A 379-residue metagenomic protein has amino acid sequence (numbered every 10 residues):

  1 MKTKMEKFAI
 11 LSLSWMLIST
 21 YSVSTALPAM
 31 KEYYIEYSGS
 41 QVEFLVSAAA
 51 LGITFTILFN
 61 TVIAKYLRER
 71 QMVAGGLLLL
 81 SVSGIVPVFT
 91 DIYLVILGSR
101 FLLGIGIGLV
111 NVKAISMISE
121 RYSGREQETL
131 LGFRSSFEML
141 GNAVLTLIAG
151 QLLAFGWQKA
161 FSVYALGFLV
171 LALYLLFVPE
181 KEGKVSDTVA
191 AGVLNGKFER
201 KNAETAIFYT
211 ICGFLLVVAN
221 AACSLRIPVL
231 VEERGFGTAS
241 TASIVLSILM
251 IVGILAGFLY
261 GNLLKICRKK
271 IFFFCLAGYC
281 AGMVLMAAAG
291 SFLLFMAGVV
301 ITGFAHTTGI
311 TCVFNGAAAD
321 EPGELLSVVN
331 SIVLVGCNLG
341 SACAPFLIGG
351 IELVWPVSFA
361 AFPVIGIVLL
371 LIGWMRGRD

Functional and structural regions predicted by a protein language model:
E36, R68, F89-V95, S123 (+1 more regions): Helix-breaking motifs and short loop linkers at transmembrane-helix boundaries and internal kinks in secondary membrane
F55-Y93: Conserved MFS/SLC helix-loop-helix module at the cytosolic interface between two early adjacent transmembrane helices
T56-E69, A256-R268, E352: Helix-to-loop junctions at the C-terminal end of transmembrane segments in multipass secondary transporters
S83, L94-L102, L293-I301: Paired small-residue
Y93, S99-F137: Cytoplasmic helix-loop-helix junction between adjacent transmembrane helices in 12-TM secondary transporters
R125, F133-P179, G183: Helix-loop-helix hairpin linking two adjacent transmembrane segments in secondary transporters
T205-S247, G253: Extracytoplasmic gate region of multi-pass secondary transporters
A318-W355, F362: A late C-terminal transmembrane helix in Major Facilitator Superfamily
